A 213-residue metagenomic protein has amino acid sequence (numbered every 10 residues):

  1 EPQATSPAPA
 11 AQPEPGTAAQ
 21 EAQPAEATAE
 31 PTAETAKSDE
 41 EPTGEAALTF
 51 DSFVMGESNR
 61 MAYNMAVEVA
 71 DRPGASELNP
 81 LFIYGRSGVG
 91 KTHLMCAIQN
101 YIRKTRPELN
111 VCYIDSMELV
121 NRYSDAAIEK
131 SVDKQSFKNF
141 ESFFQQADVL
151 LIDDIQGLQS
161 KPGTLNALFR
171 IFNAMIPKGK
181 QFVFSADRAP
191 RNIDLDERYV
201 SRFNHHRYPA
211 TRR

Functional and structural regions predicted by a protein language model:
G44-L81, N100: Pre-Walker A (pre-P-loop) alpha-helix and adjacent loop at the N terminus of AAA/AAA+ ATPase modules, a conserved
G74-C96: Walker A/P-loop nucleotide-binding motif
E108-V149: Short glycine-rich substrate-engagement loop in P-loop NTPases that contacts/grips substrate
Y113-I114, L151-D153, Q181-D187: Structural recognition of the conserved hydrophobic beta-strand(s) that form the central parallel beta-sheet of P-loop
I128, P190-H205: Short regulatory helix/loop adjacent to the ATP-binding pocket of P-loop NTPases
Q156-F169, I193-D196: Conserved ATPase-coupling elements of RecA-like P-loop NTPase cores
R170-I171, M175-E197: Sensor-1/coupling segment of RecA-like P-loop NTPase cores
H206-R213: Conserved AAA+ ATPase "SRH/arginine-finger" region at the nucleotide-binding site
